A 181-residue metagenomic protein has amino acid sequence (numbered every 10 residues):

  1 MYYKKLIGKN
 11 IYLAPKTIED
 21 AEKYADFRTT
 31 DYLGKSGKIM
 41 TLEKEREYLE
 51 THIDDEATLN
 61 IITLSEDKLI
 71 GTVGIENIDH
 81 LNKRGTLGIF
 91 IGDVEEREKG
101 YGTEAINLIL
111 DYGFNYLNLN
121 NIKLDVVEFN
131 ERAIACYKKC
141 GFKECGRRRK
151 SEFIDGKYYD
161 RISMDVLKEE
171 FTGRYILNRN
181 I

Functional and structural regions predicted by a protein language model:
M1-E50, E170-I181: A short, well-structured alpha-helix characteristic of acyl/acetyltransferase catalytic modules
K38-E96, L167-E170, R179-N180: Acetyl-CoA-dependent GNAT
D93-E95, K99, E128-F129: Active-site acidic-Proline motif in GNAT/NAT acetyltransferases
E98-Y112, I134-K139: Conserved acetyl-CoA-binding loop-helix of GNAT-fold acetyltransferases
N115-D125: Conserved GNAT acetyl-CoA-binding A-motif
L124-I134, S151-D155: Conserved beta-strand-loop-alpha-helix junction that forms the acyl-donor binding cleft
Y137, F142, M164: Conserved active-site tyrosine of GNAT-family acetyltransferases
